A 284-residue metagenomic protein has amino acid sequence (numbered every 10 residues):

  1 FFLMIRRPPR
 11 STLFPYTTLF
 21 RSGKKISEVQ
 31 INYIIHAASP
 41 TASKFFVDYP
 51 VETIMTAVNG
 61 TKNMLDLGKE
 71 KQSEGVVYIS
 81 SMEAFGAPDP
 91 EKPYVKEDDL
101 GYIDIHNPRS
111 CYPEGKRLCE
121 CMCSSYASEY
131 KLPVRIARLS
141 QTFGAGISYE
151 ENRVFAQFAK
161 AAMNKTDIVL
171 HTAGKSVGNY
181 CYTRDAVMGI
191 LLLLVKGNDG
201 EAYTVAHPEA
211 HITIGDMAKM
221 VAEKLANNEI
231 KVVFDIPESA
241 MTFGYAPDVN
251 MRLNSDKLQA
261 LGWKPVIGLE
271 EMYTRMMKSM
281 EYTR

Functional and structural regions predicted by a protein language model:
M4-L19: Short, small-residue-biased leader/transition segments that mark boundaries at the very start of proteins
R21-T56: NAD(P)H-binding glycine-rich loop region in Rossmannoid oxidoreductase-like domains and their noncatalytic homologs
H36, M55, K62-R109: Conserved Rossmann-fold NAD(P)-dependent oxidoreductase catalytic core, especially the SDR/UDP-sugar
A38, V77-S81, R138-S140, A206: Active-site beta-alpha turn of Rossmann-fold NAD(P)-dependent dehydrogenases/reductases
T41-F45, L67-G75, K196-G197: A short helix-coil junction within the Rossmann-fold of NAD(P)-dependent oxidoreductases
D89-P93, E97, C121-N179, T183-L194 (+1 more regions): NAD(P)-dependent short-chain dehydrogenase/reductase
C111, G115-L118: Active-site helix of classical SDR
A162-R284: C-terminal substrate-binding subdomain of Rossmann-fold SDR/epimerase-dehydratase oxidoreductases
